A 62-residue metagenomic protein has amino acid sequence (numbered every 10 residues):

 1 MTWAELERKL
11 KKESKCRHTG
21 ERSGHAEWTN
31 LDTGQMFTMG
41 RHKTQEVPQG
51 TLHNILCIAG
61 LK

Functional and structural regions predicted by a protein language model:
T2-G20, T29-K62: Basic nucleic-acid-binding interfaces
S23-G24: Ligand-recognition elements built from short beta-strands and adjacent flexible loops
